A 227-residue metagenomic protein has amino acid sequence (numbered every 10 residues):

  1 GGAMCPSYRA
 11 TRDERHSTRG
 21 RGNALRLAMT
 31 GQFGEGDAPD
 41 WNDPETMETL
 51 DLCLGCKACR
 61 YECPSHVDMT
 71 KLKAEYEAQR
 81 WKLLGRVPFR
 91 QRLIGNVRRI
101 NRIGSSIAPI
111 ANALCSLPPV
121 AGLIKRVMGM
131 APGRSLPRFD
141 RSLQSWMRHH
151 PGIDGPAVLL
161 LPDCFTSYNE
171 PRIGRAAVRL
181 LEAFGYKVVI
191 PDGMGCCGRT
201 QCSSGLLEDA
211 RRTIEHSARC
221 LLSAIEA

Functional and structural regions predicted by a protein language model:
C5-G36: Mobile "lid/hinge" segments at catalytic clefts and subdomain interfaces of large enzymes
G34-C196, T200-A227: Iron-sulfur-cluster electron-transfer modules
